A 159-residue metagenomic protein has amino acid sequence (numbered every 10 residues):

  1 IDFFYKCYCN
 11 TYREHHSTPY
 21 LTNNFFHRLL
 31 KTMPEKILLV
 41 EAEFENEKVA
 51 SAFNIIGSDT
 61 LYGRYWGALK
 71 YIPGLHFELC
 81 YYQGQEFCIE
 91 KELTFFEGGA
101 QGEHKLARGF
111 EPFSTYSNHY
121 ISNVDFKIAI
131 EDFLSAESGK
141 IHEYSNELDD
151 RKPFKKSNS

Functional and structural regions predicted by a protein language model:
I1-F4, T22-F25, C80, S122 (+1 more regions): Alpha-helical structural motif
I1-P73, D149-S159: A conserved beta-strand-loop-helix scaffold within acyl/acetyltransferase catalytic domains
Y5-Y8, G67, Q83-G84, L134 (+1 more regions): Generic signal for short, ordered secondary-structure residues within or immediately flanking folded domains
Y8-P19, C88, E92, G109-P112 (+1 more regions): A generic secondary-structure signal for well-formed alpha-helical elements
H15-H16, H27, H76, H104 (+2 more regions): Histidine (H) residue identity feature
F26-R28, E47, Y82-G84, F96 (+1 more regions): Residue-level detector of functional hotspots within protein domains
T60-V124: Acyl-donor binding region in acyl/amide transferases
F95, Q101-S159: Terminal substrate-recognition subdomain of acyl/acetyltransferases
